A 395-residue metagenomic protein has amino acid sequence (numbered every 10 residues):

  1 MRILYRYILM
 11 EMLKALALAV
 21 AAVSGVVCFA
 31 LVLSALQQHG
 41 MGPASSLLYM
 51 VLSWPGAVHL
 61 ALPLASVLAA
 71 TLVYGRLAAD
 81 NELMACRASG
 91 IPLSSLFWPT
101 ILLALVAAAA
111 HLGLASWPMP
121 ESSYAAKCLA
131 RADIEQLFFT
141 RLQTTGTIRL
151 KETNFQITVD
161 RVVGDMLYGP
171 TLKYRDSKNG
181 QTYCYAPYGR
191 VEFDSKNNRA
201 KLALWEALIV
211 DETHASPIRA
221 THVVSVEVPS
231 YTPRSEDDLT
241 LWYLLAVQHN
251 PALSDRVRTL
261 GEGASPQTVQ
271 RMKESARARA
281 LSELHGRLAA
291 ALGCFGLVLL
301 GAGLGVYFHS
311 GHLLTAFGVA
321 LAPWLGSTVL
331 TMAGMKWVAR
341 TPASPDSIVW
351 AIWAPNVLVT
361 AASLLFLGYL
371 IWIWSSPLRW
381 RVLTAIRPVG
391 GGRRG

Functional and structural regions predicted by a protein language model:
M1-E152, I157, K178-N179, E212-A215 (+3 more regions): Transmembrane alpha-helices
Q156-D160, T171, K201-A203: Soluble periplasmic/extracytoplasmic beta-strand elements of cell-envelope proteins
I157-V162, A186-F193: Extended lipid/amphipathic-ligand handling interfaces
V163-M166, T182, F193-L202: Edge/loop elements at the starts and ends of beta-strands within beta-rich repeat scaffolds
L167-G169, A186, L204: Hydrophobic residues on conserved beta-strands that form the core of alpha/beta folds
P170-N179: Short aromatic-glycine motifs in intrinsically disordered, low-complexity regions
A207: N-terminal cationic and glycine-rich segments that engage phosphates or anionic surfaces
